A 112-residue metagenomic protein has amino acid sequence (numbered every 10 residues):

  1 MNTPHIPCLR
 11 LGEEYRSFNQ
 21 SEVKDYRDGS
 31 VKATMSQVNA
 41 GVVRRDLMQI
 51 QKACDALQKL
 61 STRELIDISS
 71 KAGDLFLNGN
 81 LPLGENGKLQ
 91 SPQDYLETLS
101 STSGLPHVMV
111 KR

Functional and structural regions predicted by a protein language model:
M1-R112: N-terminal Rossmann-like NAD(P)+-binding subdomain of aldehyde/semialdehyde dehydrogenases
